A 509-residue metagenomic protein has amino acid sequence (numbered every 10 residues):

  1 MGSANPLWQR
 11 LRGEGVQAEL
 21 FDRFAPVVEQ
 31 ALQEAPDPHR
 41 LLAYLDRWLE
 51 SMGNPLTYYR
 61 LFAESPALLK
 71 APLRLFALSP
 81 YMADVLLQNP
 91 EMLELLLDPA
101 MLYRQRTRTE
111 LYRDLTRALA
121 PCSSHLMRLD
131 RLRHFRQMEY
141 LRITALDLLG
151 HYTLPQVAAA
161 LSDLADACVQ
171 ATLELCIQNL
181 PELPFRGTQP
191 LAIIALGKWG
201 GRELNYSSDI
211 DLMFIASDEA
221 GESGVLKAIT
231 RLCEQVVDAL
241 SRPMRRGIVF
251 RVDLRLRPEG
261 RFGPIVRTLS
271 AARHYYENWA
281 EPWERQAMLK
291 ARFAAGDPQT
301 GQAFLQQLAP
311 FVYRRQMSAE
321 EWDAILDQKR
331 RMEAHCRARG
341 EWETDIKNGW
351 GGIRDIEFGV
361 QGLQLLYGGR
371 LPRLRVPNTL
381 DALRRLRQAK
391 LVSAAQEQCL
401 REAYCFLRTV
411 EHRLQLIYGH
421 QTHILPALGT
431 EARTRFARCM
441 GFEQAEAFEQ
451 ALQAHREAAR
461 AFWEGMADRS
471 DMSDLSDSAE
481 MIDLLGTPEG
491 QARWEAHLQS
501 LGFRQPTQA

Functional and structural regions predicted by a protein language model:
M1-A509: A nucleotide- and high-energy phosphate-metabolite-utilizing enzyme signature
